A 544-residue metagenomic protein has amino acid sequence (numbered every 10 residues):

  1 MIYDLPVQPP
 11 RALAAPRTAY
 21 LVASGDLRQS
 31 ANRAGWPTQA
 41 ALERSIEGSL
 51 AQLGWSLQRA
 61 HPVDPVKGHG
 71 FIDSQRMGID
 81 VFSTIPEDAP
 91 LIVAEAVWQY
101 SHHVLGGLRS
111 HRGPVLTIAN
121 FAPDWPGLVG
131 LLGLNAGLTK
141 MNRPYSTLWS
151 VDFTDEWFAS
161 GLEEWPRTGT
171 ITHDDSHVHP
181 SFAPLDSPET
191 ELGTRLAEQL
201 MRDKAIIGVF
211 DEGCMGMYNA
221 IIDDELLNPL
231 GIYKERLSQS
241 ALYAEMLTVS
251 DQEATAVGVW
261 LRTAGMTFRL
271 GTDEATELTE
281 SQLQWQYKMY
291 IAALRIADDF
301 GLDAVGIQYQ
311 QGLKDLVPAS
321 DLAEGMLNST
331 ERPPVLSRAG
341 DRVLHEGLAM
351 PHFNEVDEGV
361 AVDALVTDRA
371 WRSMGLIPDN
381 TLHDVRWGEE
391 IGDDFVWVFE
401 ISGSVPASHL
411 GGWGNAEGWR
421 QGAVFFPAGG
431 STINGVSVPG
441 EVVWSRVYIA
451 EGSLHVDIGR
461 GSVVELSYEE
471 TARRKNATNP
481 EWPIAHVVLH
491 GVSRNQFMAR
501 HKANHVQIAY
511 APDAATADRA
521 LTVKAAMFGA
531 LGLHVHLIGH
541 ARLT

Functional and structural regions predicted by a protein language model:
I2-A15, A19, A31-R44, A96-W98 (+6 more regions): Anaerobic metallocofactor- and corrinoid-dependent redox/one-carbon enzyme cores, especially those from methanogenesis
A15-R28, G54-Q58, W125-E253: Cap/lid and interdomain-hinge subdomains that line or gate substrate/regulatory clefts in soluble alpha/beta enzymes
R28-H61: Low-complexity, highly charged intrinsically disordered N-terminal segments that act as targeting/localization
R28-S30, V66-H69, Y100-H103, D124-W125 (+5 more regions): Flexible loop/turn segments at secondary-structure boundaries
L53-T84, A244-T255: N-terminal beta-loop-helix "entrance" segment that forms/cooperates in small-molecule cofactor or anionic ligand
S74-D88, R109, I291-D299: Short, well-structured alpha-helical segments in soluble
P86-L91, D152, S176-P184, W260-Q286: Extended, charge-rich low-complexity interaction segments
H103-L108, I222-D223: A short acidic, amphipathic alpha-helical/loop segment
